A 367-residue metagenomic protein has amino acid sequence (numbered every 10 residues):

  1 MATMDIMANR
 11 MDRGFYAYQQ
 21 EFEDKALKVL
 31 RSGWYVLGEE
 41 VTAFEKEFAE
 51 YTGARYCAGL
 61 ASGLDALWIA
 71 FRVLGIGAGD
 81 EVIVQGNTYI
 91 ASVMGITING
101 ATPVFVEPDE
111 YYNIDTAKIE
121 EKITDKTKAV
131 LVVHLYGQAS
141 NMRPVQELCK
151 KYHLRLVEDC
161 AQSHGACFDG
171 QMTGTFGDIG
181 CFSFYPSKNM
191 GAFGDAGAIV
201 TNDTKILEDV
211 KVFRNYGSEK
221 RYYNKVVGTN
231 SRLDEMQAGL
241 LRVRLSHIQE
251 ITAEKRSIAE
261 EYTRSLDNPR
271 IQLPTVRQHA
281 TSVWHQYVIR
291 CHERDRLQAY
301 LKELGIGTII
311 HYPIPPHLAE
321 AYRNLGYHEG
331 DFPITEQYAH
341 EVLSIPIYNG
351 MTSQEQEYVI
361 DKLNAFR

Functional and structural regions predicted by a protein language model:
M1-W34, E39, P346: N-terminal "arm"/small-domain region of PLP-dependent enzymes with the aminotransferase-like
A2, V41-K46, Y51-C57, A117 (+5 more regions): PLP-dependent aminotransferase class I/II
W34-E81, G95-N99, F105, Q171: Phosphate-binding glycine-rich loop
A58, I83, V104, L156-V157 (+4 more regions): Structural detector of well-ordered beta-strand residues that form the stable sheet scaffold of enzyme domains
G63, G100, D159, K188 (+1 more regions): Conserved G/P- and acidic residue-centered "switch" motifs that form tight phosphate/ATP-binding loops in soluble
R72-C160, C167: PLP-dependent aminotransferase-like
E158-F193, K220-K225: Conserved active-site segment immediately N-terminal to the catalytic lysine that forms the internal aldimine
F182-S183, G197-N202, R242: Short beta-strand-to-turn element immediately C-terminal to the catalytic PLP-Schiff-base lysine in fold type I
